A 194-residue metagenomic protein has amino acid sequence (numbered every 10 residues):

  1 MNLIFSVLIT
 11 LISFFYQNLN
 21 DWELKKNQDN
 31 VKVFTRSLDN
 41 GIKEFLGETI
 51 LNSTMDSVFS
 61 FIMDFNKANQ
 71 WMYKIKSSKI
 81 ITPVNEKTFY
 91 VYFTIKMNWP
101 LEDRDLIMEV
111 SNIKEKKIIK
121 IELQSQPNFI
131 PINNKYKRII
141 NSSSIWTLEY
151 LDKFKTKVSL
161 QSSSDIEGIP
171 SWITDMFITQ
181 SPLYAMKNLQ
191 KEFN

Functional and structural regions predicted by a protein language model:
M1-N2: N-terminal Sec-pathway targeting helices
F5-Q17: Hydrophobic h-region of N-terminal signal peptides that target proteins for export in Gram-negative bacteria
Y16-N194: Eukaryotic helix-grip
